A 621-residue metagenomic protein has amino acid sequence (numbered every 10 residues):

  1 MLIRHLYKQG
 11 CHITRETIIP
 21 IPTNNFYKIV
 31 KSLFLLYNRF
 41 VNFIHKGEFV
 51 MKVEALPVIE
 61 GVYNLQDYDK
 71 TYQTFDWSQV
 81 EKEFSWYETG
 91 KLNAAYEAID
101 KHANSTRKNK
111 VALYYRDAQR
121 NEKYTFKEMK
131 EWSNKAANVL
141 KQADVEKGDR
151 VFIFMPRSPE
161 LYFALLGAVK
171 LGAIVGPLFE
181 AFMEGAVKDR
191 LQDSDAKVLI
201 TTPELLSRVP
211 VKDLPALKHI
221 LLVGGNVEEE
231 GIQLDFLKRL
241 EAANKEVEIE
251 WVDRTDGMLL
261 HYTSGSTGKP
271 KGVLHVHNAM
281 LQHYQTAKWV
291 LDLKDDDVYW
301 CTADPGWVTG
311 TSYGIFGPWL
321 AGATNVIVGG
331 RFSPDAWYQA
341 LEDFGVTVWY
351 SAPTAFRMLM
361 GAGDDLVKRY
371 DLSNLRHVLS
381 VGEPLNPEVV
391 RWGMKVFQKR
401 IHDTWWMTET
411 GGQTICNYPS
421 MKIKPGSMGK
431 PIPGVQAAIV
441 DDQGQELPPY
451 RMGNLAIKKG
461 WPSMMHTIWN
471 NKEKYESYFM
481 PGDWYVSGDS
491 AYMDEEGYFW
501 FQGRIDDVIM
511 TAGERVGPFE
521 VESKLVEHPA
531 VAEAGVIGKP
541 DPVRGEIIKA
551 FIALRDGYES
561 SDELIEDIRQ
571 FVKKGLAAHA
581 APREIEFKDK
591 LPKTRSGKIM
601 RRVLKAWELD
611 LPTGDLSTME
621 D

Functional and structural regions predicted by a protein language model:
N38, F49-Y63, L166, K170-K238: Structural core segment of the AMP-binding/adenylate-forming
N109-V111, L222, L240-Y262, K269 (+2 more regions): Conserved pre-ATP/AMP-binding loop-to-beta segment of ANL
E122-K127, M258-Q282: Conserved AMP-binding A3 loop
A181-L214, H283-W300, S333-T347: Conserved ATP-dependent adenylate/AMP-binding module captured primarily in the ANL superfamily
G185-Q192, L199-T202, E342, W349 (+6 more regions): AMP-binding/adenylate-forming catalytic core of the ANL superfamily
L281-V298, P305-V348, M358-A362: Conserved AMP-binding/adenylation subdomain of ANL enzymes
L320-A323, V346-S351, M360-I423, Q436: Gly/Ser/Thr-rich phosphate-binding loop
P431-G434, Q445-Y478, E514-V516: Conserved ATP/PPi-binding loop(s) of AMP-dependent carboxylate-activating enzymes
